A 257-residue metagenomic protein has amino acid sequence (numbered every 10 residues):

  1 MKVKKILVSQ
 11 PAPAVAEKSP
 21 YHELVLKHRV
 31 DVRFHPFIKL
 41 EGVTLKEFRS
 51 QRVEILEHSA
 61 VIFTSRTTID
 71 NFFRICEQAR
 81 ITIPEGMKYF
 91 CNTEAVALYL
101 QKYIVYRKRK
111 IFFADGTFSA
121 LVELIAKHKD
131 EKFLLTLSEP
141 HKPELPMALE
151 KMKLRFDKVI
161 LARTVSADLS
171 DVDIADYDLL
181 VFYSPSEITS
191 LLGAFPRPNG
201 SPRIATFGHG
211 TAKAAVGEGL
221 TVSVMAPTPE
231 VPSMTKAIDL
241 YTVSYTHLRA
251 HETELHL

Functional and structural regions predicted by a protein language model:
M1-R249: Conserved beta-alpha
H247, E252-L257: Single conserved hydrophobic/aromatic residue that forms the stacking wall/gate of nucleotide- or nucleobase-binding
